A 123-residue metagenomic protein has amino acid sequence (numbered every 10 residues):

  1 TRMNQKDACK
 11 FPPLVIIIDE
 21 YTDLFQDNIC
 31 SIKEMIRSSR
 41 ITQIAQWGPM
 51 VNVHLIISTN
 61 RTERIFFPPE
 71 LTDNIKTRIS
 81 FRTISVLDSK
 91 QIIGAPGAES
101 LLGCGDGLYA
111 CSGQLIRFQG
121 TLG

Functional and structural regions predicted by a protein language model:
T1-G123: P-loop NTPase motor-domain active sites and their immediate coupling elements
